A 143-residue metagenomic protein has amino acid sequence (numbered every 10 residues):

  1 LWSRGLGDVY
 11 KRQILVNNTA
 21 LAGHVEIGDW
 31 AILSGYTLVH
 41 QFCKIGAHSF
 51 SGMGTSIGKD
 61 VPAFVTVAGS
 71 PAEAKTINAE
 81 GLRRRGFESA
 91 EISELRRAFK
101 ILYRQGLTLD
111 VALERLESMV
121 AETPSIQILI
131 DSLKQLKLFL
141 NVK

Functional and structural regions predicted by a protein language model:
L1, F64, S70-K143: Terminal amphipathic alpha-helical/low-complexity segments used for targeting or macromolecular assembly
L1-Y10: Single conserved hydrophobic/aromatic residue that forms the stacking wall/gate of nucleotide- or nucleobase-binding
R4, A20-L21: Glycine-rich beta-solenoid repeat tracts in large extracellular/virion proteins
G5, V25-E26, L38-V39, C43: Conserved SAM/SAH cofactor-binding pocket of Class I
K11-N18, G28-W30, A47-H48: Right-handed parallel beta-helix
H24, D60, T76: Residues that scaffold the ATP/ADP-binding catalytic core of kinase and kinase-like folds
H24-I32, A112: Helix-turn-helix DNA-binding module
I32-T66: A contiguous pocket-lining binding segment that forms or flanks enzyme active sites
